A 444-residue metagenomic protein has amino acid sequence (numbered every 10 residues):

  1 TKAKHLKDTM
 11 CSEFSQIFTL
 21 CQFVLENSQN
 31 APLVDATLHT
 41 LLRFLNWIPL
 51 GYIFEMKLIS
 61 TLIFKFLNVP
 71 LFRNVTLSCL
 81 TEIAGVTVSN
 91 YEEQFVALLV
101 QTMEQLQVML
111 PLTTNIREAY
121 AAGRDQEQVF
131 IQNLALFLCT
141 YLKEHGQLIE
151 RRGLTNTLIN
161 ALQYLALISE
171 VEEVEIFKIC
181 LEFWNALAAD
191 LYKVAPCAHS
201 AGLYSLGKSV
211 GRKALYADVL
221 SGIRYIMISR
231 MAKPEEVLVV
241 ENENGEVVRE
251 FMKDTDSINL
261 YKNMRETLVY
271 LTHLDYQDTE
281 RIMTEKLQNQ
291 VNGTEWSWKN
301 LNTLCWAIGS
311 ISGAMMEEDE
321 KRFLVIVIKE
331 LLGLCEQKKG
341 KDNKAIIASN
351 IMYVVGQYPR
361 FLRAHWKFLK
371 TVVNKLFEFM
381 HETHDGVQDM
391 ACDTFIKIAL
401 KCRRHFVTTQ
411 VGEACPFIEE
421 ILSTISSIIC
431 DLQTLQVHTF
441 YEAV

Functional and structural regions predicted by a protein language model:
T1, L38-N46, T76-V88, I131-G146 (+8 more regions): Hydrophobic residues within the alpha-helices of tandem HEAT/HEAT-like
T1, V24, V69, R73 (+4 more regions): Extended alpha-helical scaffold segments
T1-L20, G85-E118, L238-G245, I258 (+7 more regions): Eukaryotic alpha-helical solenoid repeat scaffolds
T1-N27, E93-Q94, Q163, V171-E318 (+2 more regions): Alpha-helical repeat/alpha-solenoid scaffolds of the HEAT/ARM/MIF4G superfamily and closely related elongated all-alpha
H5-S12, L25-L33, I63-V75, N90 (+10 more regions): Short coil/turn segments at helix-helix junctions and helix-capping linkers within large alpha-helical proteins
C11-F23, D35, L50-T61, N90-E104 (+9 more regions): Short sequence/structural elements of tandem HEAT/ARM alpha-solenoid repeats
N30, L41, I48-M56, T155 (+4 more regions): Extended alpha-helical solenoid scaffold regions that build the rod-like backbones of large eukaryotic assemblies
A31, G51-E55, S60, N68-R73 (+17 more regions): Alpha-solenoid repeat scaffolds
